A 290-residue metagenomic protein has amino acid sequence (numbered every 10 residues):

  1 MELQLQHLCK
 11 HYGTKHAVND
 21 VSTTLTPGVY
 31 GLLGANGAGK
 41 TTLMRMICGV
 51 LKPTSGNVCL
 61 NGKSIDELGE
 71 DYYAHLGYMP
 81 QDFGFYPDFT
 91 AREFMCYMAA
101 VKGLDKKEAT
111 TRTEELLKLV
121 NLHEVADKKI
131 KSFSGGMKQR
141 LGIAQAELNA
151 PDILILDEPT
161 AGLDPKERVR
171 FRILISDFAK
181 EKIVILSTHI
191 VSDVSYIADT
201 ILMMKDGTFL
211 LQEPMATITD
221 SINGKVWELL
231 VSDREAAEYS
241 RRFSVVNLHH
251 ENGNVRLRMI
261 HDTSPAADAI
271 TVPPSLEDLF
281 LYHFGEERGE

Functional and structural regions predicted by a protein language model:
A35-G39: Walker A (P-loop) phosphate-binding loop of ABC-type ATPase nucleotide-binding domains
C48: Helix-to-loop junction immediately C-terminal to a conserved catalytic motif
G56-E67, D71-Y72: Conserved ABC transporter NBD signature motif
C96, A100, K107-V125: Conserved ABC ATPase "signature" region
L154-D157: Catalytic Walker B motif of ABC-type/P-loop ATPase nucleotide-binding domains
R170-R258: ABC transporter nucleotide-binding domain
